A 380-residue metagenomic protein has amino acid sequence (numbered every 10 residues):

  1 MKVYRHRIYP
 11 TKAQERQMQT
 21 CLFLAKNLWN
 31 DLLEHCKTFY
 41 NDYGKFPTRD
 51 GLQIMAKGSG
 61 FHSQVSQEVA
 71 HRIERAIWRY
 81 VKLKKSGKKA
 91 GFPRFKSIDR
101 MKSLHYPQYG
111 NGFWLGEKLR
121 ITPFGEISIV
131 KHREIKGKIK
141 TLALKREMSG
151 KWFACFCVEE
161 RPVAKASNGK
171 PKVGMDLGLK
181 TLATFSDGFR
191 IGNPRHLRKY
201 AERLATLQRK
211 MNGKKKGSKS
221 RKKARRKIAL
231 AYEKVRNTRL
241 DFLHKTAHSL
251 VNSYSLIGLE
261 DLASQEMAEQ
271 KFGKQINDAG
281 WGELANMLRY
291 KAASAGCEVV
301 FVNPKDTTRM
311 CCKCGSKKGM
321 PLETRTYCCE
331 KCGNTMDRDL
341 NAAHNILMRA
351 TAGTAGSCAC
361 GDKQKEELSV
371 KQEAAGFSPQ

Functional and structural regions predicted by a protein language model:
M1-E68: Gly/serine-rich nucleotide phosphate-binding loop at the start of the catalytic core of nucleotide/ADP-ribose-handling
T11, M148-S149, S186-F189, C314 (+1 more regions): Short acidic-glycine loop/turn motifs at beta-strand connectors
L32, E68-Y80, L340-A350: Stable alpha-helical structural segments in soluble proteins, enriched in small hydrophobic residues
E34, F39-A56, G137, T141 (+2 more regions): Substrate-contacting helices/loops that form the catalytic groove of nucleic-acid and nucleotide-polymer processing
T48-E147: Acidic carboxylate diad motif detector
M101-R161, A166, G282-E283, Y290-S294 (+3 more regions): Glycine/proline-rich, flexible active-site/cofactor-binding loop segments that harbor closely spaced acidic
Q275, A279-Q380: Positively charged, low-complexity nucleic-acid-binding target-recognition regions
